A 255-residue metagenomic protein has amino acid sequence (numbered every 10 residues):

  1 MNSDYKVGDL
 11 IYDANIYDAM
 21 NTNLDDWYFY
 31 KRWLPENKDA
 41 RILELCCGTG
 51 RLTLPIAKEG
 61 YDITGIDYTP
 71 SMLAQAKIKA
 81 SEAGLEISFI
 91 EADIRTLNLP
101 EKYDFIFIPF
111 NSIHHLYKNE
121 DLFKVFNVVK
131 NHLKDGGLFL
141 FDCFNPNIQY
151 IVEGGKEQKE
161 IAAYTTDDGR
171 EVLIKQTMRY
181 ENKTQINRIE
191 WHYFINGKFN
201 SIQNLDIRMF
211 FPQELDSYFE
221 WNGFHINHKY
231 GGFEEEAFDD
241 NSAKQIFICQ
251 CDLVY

Functional and structural regions predicted by a protein language model:
M1-A40, R51: Conserved class I S-adenosyl-L-methionine
C46-G50: Class I SAM-dependent methyltransferase "Motif I" SAM/SAH-binding loop
R51-T96: Class I SAM-dependent methyltransferase SAM/SAH-binding core
N98-F105: A short acidic, Gly/Pro-enriched loop at the edge of an enzyme's catalytic core that lines a small-molecule cofactor
F107-P109: A conserved beta-strand element that flanks and buttresses the S-adenosyl-L-methionine
F123-D135: A short glycine-rich, Lys/Arg-flanked "PGG" loop and its adjoining helix->strand segment in the class I
L140-E214: SAM-dependent methyltransferase
D206-Y255: C-terminal lobe and adjacent flexible extensions of AdoMet/dcAdoMet transferase-like proteins
